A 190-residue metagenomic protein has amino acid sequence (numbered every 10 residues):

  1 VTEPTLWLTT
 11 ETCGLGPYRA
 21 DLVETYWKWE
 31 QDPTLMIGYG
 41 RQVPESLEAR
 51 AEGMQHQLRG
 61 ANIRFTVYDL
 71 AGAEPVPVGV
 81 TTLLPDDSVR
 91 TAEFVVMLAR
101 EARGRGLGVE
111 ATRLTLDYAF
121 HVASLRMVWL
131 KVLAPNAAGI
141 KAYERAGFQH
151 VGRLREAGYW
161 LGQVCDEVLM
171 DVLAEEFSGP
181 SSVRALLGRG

Functional and structural regions predicted by a protein language model:
V1-T25, L70-G190: Acyl-donor (CoA/ACP) binding surface of acyl/acetyltransferases
T9, P17-A20, K28-Q42: Helix-loop element at the rim of GNAT/NAT acetyltransferase active sites that forms part of the acceptor-substrate
T25-Y26, L35, R50, F94: Hydrophobic pocket/interface hotspot
D32-L35, P44, R59, E175: Residue-level marker of structural boundaries
V43-I63: Active-site rim helix/loop that mediates acceptor-substrate recognition in acyltransferases
R64-L70: Cytosolic beta-strand hydrophobic patch enriched in CBS
